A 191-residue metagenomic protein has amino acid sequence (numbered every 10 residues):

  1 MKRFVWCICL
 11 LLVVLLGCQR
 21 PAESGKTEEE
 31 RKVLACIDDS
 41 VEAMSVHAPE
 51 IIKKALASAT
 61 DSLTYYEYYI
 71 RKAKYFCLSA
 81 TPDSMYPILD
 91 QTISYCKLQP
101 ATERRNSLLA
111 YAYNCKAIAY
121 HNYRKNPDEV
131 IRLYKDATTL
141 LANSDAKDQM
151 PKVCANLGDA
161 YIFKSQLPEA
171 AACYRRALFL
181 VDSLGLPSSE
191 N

Functional and structural regions predicted by a protein language model:
M1-F4: Positively charged n-region of N-terminal signal peptides that target proteins for export
W6-C7, Y120: Short amphipathic alpha-helical "recognition" segments used for binding
C7-L15: Bacterial N-terminal signal peptides
C18-N191: A "functional boundary" signal
